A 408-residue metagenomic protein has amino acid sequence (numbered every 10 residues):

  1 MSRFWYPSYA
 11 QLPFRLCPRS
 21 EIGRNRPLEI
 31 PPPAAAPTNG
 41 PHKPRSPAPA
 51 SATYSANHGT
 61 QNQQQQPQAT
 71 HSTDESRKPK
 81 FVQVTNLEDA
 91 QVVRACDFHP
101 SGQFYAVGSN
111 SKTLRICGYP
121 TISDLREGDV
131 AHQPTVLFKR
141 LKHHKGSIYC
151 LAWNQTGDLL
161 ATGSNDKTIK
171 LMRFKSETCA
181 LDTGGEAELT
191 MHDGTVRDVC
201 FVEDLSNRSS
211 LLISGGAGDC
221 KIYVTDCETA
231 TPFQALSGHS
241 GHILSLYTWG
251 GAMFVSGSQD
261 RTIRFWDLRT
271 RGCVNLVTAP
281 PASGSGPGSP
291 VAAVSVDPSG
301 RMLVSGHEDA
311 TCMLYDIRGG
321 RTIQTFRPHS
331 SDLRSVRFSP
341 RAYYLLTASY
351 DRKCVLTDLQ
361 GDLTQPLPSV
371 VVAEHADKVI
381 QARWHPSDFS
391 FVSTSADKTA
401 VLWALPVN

Functional and structural regions predicted by a protein language model:
M1-V92, H99: Intrinsically disordered terminal extensions that flank WD40 beta-propeller domains in eukaryotic WD-repeat scaffold
Q83-E88, R126-Q133, L137-H143, C179-M191 (+5 more regions): Short C-terminal beta-strands that terminate individual repeats in beta-propeller domains, predominantly WD40 blades
A90-D97, G146-A152, D193-E203, G241-T248 (+3 more regions): Canonical WD40 repeat/beta-propeller blade segments in eukaryotic WD-repeat proteins
P100-S101, Q155-T156, E203-R208, W249-G250 (+3 more regions): Residue-level detector of Asp-centered blade-edge/turn motifs that repeat once per structural unit in beta-propeller
G108-S111, G163-D166, G215-D219, G257-D260 (+3 more regions): Conserved strand-to-loop turn within each blade of WD40 beta-propeller repeats
L114-Y119, I169-F174, I222-D226, I263-D267 (+3 more regions): WD40-repeat beta-propellers
I380-N408: Blade-level signature of beta-propeller repeat domains, shared across WD40, Kelch, NHL, RCC1 and BNR/Asp-box propellers
